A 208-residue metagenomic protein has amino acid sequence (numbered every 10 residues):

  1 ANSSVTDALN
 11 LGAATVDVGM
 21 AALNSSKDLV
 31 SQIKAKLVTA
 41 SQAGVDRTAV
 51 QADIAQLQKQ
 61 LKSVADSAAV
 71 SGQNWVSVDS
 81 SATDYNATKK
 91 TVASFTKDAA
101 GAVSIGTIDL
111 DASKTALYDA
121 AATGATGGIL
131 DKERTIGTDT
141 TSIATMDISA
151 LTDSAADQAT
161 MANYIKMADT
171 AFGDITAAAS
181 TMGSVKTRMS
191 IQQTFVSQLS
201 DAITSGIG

Functional and structural regions predicted by a protein language model:
A1-G208: Amphipathic alpha-helical coiled-coil/heptad-repeat segments
